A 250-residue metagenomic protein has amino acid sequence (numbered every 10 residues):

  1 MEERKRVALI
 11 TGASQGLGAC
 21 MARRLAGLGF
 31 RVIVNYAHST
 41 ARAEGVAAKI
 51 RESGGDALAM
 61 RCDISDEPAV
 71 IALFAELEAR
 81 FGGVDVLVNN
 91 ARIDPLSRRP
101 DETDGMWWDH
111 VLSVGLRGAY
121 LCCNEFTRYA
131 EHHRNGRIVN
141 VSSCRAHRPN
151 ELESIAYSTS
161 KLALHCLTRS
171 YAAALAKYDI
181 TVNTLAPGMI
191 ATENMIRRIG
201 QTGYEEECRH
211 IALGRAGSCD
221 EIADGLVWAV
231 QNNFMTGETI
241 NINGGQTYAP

Functional and structural regions predicted by a protein language model:
K5-R6, G55-D56, G82-V84, A130-C144 (+2 more regions): Active-site loop of short-chain dehydrogenase/reductase
S14-Q15: Conserved glycine-rich cofactor-binding loop
I71, R92-D109, R128, L152-A156 (+1 more regions): Conserved mid-core segment of classical short-chain dehydrogenase/reductases
R92-D94, V139-A163, T168-K177, M189-I190: Catalytic loop of short-chain dehydrogenase/reductase
D101-L121, V139, L164, C208 (+1 more regions): Catalytic Tyr-X3-Lys loop
V114-H133, A172-A173, K177, V227: Amphipathic alpha-helical dimer-interface segment in Rossmann-like NAD(P)H-dependent oxidoreductases
E153-I155, A173, K177, T184-I211 (+1 more regions): A glycine/serine/threonine-rich, flexible loop-to-helix segment that serves as the NAD(P) cofactor-binding "lid"
R215-I242, T247: C-terminal substrate-recognition "lid" of short-chain dehydrogenase/reductases
